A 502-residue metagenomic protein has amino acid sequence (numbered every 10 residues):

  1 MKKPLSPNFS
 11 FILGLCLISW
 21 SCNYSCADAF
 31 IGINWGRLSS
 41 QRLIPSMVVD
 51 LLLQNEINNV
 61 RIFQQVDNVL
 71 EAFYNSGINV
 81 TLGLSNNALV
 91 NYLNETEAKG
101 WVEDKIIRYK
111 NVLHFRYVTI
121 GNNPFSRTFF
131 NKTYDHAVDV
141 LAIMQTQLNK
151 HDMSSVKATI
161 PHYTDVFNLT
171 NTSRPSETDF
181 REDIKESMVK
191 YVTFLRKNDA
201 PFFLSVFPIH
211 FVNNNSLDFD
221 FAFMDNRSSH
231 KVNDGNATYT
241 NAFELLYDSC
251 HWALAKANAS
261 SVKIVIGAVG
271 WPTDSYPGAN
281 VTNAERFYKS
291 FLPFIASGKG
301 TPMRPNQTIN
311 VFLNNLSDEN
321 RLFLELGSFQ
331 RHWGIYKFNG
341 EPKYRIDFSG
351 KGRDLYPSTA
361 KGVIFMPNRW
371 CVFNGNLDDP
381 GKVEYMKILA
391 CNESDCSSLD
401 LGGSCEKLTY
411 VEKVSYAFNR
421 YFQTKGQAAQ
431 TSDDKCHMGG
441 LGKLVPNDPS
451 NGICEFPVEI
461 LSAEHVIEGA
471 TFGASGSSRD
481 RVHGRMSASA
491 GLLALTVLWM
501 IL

Functional and structural regions predicted by a protein language model:
K2-L89, L93-N94, G100-D104, R108-K110: Signal-peptide-cleavage-adjacent N-terminal segments of secreted and extracellular proteins
A27-I31, E56-N58, S76-V80, N111-R116 (+4 more regions): Short, well-ordered coil/turn segments that N-cap beta-strands
I31-I33, V60-I62, V80-L84, R116-I120 (+4 more regions): Hydrophobic faces of well-ordered beta-strands that scaffold small-molecule active sites in alpha/beta enzyme cores
G36-L38, Q65, S85-N87, N123 (+4 more regions): Active-site beta-loop-alpha junctions enriched in small/polar residues
V48-V49, A142-Q147, S154-K157, F167 (+6 more regions): Substrate-binding and catalytic surfaces of secreted/luminal carbohydrate-active proteins
V69-D183, I266: Substrate-binding cleft of extracellular glycoside hydrolase catalytic domains
D379, D480-A490, A494-L502: Intrinsically disordered, low-complexity regulatory tails of plant transcription factors and co-regulators
L441-G442, P449-S489: C-terminal GPI-anchoring signal of eukaryotic secretory precursors
